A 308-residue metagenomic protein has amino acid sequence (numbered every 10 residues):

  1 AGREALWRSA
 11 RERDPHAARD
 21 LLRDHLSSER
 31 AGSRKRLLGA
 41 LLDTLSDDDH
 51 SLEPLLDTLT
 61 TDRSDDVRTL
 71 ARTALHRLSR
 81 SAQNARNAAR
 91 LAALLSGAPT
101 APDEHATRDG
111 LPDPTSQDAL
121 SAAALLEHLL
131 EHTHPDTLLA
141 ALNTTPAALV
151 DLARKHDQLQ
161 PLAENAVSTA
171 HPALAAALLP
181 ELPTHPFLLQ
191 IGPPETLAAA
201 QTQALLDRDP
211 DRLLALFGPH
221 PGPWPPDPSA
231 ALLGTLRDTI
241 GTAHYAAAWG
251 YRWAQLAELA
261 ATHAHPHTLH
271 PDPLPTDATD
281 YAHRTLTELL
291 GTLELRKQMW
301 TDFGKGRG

Functional and structural regions predicted by a protein language model:
A1-D20, A153, E164: Eukaryotic alpha-helical scaffold "rod" segments
R3, R19, R34-K35, D49 (+8 more regions): Residue-level detector of extended alpha-helical repeat arrays and alpha-solenoid scaffolds
L6, L37-L38, L52, A71-L75 (+2 more regions): Conserved hydrophobic register position within alpha-solenoid helical repeats
S9, L21-E29, A40, L55-R63 (+4 more regions): Alpha-solenoid HEAT/Armadillo-like helical repeat scaffolds in large eukaryotic proteins
A10, L41, A71, L75-S79 (+4 more regions): Hydrophobic core/packing positions within alpha-helical solenoid repeats
D14, E29-S33, L45-D49, T60-R68: Short inter-helical turns and helix N-cap capping residues of alpha-solenoid HEAT/ARM repeat scaffolds
H50-E53, L59-D109: Extended amphipathic alpha-helical segments with heptad-repeat/coiled-coil character used for oligomerization, fusion
A92-G308: Long internal repeat-built scaffold domains in very large eukaryotic proteins
